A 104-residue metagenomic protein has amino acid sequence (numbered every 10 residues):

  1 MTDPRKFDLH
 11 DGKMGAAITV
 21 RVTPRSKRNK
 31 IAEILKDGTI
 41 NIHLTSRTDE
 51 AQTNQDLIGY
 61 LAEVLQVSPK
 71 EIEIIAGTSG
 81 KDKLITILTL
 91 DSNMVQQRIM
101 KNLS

Functional and structural regions predicted by a protein language model:
M1-G59, E73-T78, K83-S104: Contiguous, often N-terminal, cationic amphipathic patches that form binding interfaces
A62: The alpha-helix within a helix-turn-helix
P69-E71: Short acidic capping loops at alpha-helix termini that bridge into adjacent secondary structure
